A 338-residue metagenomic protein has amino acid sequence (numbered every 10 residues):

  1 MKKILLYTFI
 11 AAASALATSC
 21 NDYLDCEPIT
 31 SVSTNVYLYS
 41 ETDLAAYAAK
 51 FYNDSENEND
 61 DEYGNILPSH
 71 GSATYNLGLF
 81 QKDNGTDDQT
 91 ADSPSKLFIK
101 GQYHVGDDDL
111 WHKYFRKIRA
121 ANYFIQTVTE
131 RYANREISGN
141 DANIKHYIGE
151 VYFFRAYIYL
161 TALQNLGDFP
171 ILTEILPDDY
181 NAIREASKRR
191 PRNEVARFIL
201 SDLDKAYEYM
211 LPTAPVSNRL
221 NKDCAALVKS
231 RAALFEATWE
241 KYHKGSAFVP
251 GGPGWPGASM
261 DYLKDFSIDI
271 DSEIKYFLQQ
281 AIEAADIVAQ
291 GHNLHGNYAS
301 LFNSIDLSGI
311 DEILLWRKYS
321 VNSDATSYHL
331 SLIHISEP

Functional and structural regions predicted by a protein language model:
M1-I29: Bacterial Sec-dependent N-terminal signal peptides
I4-L6, H70-K82, F153-T161: Short, mixed-charge, low-aromatic patches
N21-D92, I148, G167-F169, T173 (+4 more regions): An aromatic- and glycine-enriched ligand-binding surface/loop that stacks and positions planar moieties
A45-G64, G85-L166, A182-R219: Conserved, well-structured interaction surfaces
E174-Y180: Short, conserved phosphate-binding/catalytic loop or strand-edge motifs used in phosphoryl-/nucleotidyl-transfer
